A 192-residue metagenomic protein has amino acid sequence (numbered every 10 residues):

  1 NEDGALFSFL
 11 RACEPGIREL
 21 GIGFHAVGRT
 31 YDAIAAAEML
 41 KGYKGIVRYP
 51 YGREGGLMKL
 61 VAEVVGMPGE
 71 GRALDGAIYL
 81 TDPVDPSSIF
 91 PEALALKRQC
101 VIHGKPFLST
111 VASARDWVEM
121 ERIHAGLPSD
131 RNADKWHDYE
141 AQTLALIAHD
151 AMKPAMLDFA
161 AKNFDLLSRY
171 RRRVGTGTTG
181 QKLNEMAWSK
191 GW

Functional and structural regions predicted by a protein language model:
N1-G23, E140-R171: N-terminal phosphate-binding or glycine-rich loops at protein starts, especially the Walker A/P-loop of NTPases
P15-R18, M67-G71, R98-V101, D134-E140 (+1 more regions): Solvent-exposed alpha-helices and their adjacent loops that cap or buttress functional pockets in soluble metabolic
L20-I34, Y170-L183: Short internal beta-strands
I22-G23, K41-G52, R171, K190-W192: Short hydrophobic/aromatic-enriched beta-strand-loop microsegments
H25-V27, V47-Y49, Y79, F107-V111 (+1 more regions): General beta-strand structural signal in soluble alpha/beta enzymes
D32-A37, A112-G126, L183-M186: Glycine-rich, charge-decorated loop segments at or immediately adjacent to ligand/cofactor-binding or catalytic sites
R48-M67: Glycine-rich, highly charged phosphate/nucleotide-binding loops
E63-V118: N-terminal glycine-rich phosphate/adenylate-binding segment common to multiple enzyme folds
